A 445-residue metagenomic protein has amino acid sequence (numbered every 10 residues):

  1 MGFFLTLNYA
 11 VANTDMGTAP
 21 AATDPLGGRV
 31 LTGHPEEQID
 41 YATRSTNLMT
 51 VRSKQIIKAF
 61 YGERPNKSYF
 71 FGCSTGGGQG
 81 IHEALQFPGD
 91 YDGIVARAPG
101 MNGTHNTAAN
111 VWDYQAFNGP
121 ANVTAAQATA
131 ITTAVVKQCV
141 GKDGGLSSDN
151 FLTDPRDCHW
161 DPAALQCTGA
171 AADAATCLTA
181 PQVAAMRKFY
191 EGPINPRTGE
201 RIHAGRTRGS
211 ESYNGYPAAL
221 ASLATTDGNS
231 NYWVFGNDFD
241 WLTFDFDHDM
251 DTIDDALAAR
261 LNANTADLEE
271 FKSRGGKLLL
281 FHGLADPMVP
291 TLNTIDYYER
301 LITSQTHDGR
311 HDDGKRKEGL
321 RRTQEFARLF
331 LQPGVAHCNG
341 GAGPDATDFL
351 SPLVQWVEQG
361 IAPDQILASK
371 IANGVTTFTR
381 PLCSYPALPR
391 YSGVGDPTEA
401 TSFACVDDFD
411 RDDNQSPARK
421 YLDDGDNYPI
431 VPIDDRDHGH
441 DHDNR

Functional and structural regions predicted by a protein language model:
M1-R445: C-terminal His-loop and adjacent cap/lid subdomain of alpha/beta-hydrolase
